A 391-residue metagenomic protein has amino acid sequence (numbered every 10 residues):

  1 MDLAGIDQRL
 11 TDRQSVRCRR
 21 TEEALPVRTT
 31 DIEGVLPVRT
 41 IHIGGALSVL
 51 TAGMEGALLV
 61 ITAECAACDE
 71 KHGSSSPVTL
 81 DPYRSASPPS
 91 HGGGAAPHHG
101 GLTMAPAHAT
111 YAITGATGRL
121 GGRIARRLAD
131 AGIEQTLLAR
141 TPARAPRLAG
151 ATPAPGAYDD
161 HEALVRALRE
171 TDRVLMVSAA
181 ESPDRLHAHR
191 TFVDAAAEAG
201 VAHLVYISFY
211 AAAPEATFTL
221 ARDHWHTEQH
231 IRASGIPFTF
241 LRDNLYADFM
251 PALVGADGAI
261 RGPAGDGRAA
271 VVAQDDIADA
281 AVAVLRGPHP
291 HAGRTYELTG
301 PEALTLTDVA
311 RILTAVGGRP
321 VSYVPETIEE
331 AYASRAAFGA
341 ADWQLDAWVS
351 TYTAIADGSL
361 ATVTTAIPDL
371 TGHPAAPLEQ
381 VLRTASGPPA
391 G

Functional and structural regions predicted by a protein language model:
L3, L10, L25, L36 (+4 more regions): Leucine-biased recognition of intrinsically disordered, low-complexity hydrophobic segments
A4-G5, T11, S15-A24, T29-T30 (+4 more regions): Short linear motifs in low-complexity or flexible loops
S15, S48, S74-S76, S85-S90: Serine residues within intrinsically disordered or low-complexity segments
R84-T103: Short, Lys/Arg-enriched N-terminal segments with co-localized hydrophobic residues within the first ~10-30 amino acids
A105, E329-G391: A hydrophobic C-terminal alpha-helical subdomain
A105-R144, L148, D159-T171, S178-R190 (+7 more regions): Oxidoreductase cofactor-interface core, primarily capturing Rossmann-like NAD(P)-dependent enzymes
T152-P155: Conserved SAM-binding strand-loop segment of SAM-dependent methyltransferases
